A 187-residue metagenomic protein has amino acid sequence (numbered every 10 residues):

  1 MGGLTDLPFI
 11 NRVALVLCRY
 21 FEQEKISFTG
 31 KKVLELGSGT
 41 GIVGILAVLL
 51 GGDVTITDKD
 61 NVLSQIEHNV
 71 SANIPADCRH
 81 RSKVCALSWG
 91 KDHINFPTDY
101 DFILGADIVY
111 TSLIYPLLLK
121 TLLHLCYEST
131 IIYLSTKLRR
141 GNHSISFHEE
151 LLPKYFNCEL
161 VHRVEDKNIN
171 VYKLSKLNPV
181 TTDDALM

Functional and structural regions predicted by a protein language model:
M1-M187: S-adenosylmethionine-dependent methyltransferases
